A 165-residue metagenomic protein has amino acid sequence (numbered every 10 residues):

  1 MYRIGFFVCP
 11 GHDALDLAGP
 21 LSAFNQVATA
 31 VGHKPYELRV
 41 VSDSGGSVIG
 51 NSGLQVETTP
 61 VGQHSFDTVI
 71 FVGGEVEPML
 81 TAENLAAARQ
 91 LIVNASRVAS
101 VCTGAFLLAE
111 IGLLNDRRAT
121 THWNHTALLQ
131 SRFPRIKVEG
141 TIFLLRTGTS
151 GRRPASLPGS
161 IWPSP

Functional and structural regions predicted by a protein language model:
M1-R3, R118, T149: Residues that mark the start of a beta-strand
M1-V98, F106-I111, G140: Extended, subdomain-level signal for the structured scaffold at the beginning of enzyme domains
S22, W123, A127, S131 (+1 more regions): Residues on a specific face of well-ordered alpha-helices
V98-A99, A119: A short beta-strand/loop micro-motif in the catalytic core of glycosyltransferases that engages the nucleotide-sugar
F106-L114, L145, S160: Acidic/polar active-site rim loop that often engages polyanionic ligands
N115-L144: A conserved active-site-flanking secondary-structure segment within enzyme catalytic domains
I142-P165: Conserved anion/nucleotide-ligand pocket segment
